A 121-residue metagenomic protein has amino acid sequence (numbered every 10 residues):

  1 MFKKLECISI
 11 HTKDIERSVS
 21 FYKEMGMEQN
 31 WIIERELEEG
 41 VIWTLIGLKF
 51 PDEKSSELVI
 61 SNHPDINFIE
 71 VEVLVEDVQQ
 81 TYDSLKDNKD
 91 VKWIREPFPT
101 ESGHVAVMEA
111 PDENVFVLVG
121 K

Functional and structural regions predicted by a protein language model:
M1-K3, T100: N-terminal intrinsically disordered, low-complexity tails enriched in polar/charged
F2, S9-K54: Core segments of cupin and vicinal oxygen chelate
K4-D14, N62-D87, H104-E109: Vicinal oxygen chelate
I32-E34, Y82-K121: Vicinal oxygen chelate
L37-I42, D65-N67, T100-H104: Short acidic/glycine-enriched loop/turn segments that link adjacent beta-strands
I46-F50, I60, M108, L118: Short beta-strand element of the conserved SAM-dependent methyltransferase core
E53-E57, E113-V115: Short, charged/polar, Gly/Pro-enriched secondary-structure boundary elements
V59-S61, E72, E96, V119: A cross-family glycoside hydrolase active-site/sugar-binding cleft signature
